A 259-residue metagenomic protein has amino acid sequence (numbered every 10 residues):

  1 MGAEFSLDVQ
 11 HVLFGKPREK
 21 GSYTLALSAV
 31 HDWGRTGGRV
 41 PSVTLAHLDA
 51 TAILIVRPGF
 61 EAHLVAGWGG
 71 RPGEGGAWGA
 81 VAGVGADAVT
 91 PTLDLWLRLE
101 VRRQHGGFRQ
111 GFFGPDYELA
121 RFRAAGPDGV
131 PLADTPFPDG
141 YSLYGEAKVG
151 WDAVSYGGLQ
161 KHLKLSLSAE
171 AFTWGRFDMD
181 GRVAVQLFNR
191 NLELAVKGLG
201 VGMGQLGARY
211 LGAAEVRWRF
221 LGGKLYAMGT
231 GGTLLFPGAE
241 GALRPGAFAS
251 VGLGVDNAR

Functional and structural regions predicted by a protein language model:
M1-Y210, A242-R244: Signature for the C-terminal beta-barrel architecture of outer-membrane proteins
V9, V101-Q104, W218, T233-L235 (+2 more regions): Broad hydrophobic/π-residue packing in well-ordered secondary structure
E193-E240: C-terminal structured domain segments
S250-G254: Intrinsic low-complexity, polar/charged intrinsically disordered segments
A258-R259: Cleavable N-terminal export/targeting peptides
